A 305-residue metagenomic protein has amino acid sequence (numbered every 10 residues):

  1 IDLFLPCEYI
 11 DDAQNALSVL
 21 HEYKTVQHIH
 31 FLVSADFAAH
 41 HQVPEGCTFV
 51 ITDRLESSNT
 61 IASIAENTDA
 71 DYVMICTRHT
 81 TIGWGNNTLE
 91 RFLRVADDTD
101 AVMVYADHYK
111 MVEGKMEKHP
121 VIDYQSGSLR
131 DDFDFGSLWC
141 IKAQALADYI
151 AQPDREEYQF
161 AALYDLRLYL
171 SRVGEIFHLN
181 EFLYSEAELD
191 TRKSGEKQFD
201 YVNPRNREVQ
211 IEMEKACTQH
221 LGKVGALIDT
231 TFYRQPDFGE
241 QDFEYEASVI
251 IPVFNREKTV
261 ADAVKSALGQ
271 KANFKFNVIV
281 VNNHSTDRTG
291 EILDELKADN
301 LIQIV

Functional and structural regions predicted by a protein language model:
I1, P6, D11-D12, S58 (+2 more regions): Non-catalytic membrane-proximal stalk/linker segments that position and tether the catalytic domains
I1-F4, H30, D165, E246-I250 (+2 more regions): Cell-envelope/extracellular polymer assembly enzymes that use nucleotide-activated donors
N15-H28, K265-K275: Short, acidic, metal-binding catalytic loop of nucleotide-sugar glycosyltransferases
V33-H41, T81, N282-E291: A conserved acidic beta->alpha catalytic loop
I64, D69-W84: Short beta-strand-to-loop acidic/aromatic patch adjacent to the donor-nucleotide binding site
T81, G85-H119: Conserved donor NDP-sugar-binding/catalytic core segment of glycosyltransferases
E117-A145: A recurrent flexible, glycine/aromatic-enriched loop bordering the glycosyltransferase active site that acts as
A145, E156-F182, C217: A short, conserved alpha-helix in the catalytic core of glycosyltransferases
